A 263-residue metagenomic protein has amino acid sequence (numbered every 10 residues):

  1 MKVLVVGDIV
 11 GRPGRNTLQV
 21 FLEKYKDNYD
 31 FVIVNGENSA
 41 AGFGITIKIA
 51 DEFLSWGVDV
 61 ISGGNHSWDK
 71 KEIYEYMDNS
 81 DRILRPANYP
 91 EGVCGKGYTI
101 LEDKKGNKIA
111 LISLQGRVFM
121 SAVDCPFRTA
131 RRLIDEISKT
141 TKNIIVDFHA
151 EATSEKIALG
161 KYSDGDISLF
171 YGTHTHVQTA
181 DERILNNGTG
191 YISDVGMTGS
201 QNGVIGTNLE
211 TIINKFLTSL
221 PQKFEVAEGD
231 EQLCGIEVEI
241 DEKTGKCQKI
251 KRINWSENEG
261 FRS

Functional and structural regions predicted by a protein language model:
M1-S263: Acidic, metal/ion-coordinating pockets
